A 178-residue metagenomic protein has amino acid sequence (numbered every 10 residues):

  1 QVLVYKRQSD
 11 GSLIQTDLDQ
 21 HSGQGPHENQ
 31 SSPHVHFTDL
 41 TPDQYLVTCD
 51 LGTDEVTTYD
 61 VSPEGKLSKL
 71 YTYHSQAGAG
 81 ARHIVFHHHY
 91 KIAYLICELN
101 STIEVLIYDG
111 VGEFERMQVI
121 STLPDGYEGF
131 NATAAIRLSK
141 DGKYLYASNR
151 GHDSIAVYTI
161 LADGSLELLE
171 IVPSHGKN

Functional and structural regions predicted by a protein language model:
Q1, T48-L51, H87, L95-L99 (+1 more regions): Conserved beta-strand positions in repeat-built beta-propeller and related beta-rich domains
Q1-F37: Asp-box/WD-like beta-propeller blade repeats and closely related beta-sheet repeat scaffolds
V2-L3, D54-V56, S101-I103, D153-I155: Structural signal for beta-propeller blades
V4-I14, Y59-K66, L106-F114, Y158-S165: Short loop/turn segments immediately following beta-strands, especially the blade-tip and inter-blade linker loops
D19-H21, E28-Q30, T72-A77, I120-S121 (+2 more regions): Surface loop/turn motifs at the tips and blade-to-blade linkers of beta-strand repeat domains
H34, G52, G80, A132 (+2 more regions): Beta-rich catalytic cores
D43-Q44, H89-K91, D141-K143: Short coil/turn segments that connect the beta-strands within blades of beta-propeller domains
